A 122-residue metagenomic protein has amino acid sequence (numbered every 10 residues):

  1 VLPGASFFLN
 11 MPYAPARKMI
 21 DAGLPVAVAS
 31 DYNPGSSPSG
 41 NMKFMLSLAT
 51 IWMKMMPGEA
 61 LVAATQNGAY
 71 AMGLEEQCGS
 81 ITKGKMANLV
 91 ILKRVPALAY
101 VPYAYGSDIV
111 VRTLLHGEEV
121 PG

Functional and structural regions predicted by a protein language model:
V1-Q77, L92, Y105, E119-V120: Active-site-adjacent C-terminal substructures of enzyme catalytic domains
A64-Q66, M86-G122: C-terminal cap of metal-dependent C-N hydrolases
